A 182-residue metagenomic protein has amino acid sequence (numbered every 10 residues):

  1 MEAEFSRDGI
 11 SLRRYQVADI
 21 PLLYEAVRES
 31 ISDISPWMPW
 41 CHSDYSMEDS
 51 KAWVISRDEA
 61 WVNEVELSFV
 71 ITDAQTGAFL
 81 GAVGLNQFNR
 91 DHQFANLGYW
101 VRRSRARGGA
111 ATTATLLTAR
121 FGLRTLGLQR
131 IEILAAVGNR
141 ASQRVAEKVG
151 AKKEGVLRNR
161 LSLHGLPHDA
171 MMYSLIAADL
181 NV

Functional and structural regions predicted by a protein language model:
M1-L22, A26-D33, S68-V182: Acyl-donor (CoA/ACP) binding surface of acyl/acetyltransferases
S35-S56: Conserved GNAT-fold acetyl-CoA-binding loop/helix
W37, C41, E64-S68, Q129: Short, polar/charged, Gly/Pro-enriched helix-capping and turn/loop motifs at alpha-helix termini and inter-helix linkers
H42-Y45, D58, E66, R105: Intrinsically disordered, low-complexity regulatory segments enriched in acidic/serine/proline/glutamine/glycine
Y45-S46, W61, L180: A short hydrophobic/aromatic micro-motif that marks alpha-helical segments and, especially, helix-coil
S56-R57, F121: A generic secondary-structure signal
E59-E64, A151: Short loop/turn motifs at secondary-structure junctions and domain boundaries
